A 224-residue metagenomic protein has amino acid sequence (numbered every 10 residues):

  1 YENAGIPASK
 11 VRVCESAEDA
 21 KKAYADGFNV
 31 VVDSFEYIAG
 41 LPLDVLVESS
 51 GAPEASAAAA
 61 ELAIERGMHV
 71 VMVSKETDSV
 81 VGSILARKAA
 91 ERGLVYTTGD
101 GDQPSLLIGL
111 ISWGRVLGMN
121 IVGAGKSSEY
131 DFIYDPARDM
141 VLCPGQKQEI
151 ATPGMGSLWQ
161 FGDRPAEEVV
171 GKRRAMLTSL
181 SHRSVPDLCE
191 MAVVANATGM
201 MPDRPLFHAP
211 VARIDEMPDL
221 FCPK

Functional and structural regions predicted by a protein language model:
Y1, G5, A89, G114: Conserved hydrophobic residues forming the short capping helix/wall of the S-adenosyl-L-methionine
Y1-L62: N-terminal glycine-/serine-/threonine-rich beta1-alpha1-beta2 phosphate-ribose binding loop of Rossmann-like
P7, E65-M68, R92, D139 (+1 more regions): A glycine- and small-aliphatic-rich helix-loop capping segment at beta-alpha/alpha-beta transitions that lines
A25-F28, L41-L43, E65-M68, E91-L94 (+1 more regions): Short coil/turn connectors at secondary-structure junctions
S50, E54-R66, S74-D102, L107-W113: Rossmann-fold NAD(P)-binding glycine/threonine-rich loop
V95-P223: Core active-site phosphate/anionic-ligand binding loop and the adjoining beta-turn-alpha structural block in enzyme
